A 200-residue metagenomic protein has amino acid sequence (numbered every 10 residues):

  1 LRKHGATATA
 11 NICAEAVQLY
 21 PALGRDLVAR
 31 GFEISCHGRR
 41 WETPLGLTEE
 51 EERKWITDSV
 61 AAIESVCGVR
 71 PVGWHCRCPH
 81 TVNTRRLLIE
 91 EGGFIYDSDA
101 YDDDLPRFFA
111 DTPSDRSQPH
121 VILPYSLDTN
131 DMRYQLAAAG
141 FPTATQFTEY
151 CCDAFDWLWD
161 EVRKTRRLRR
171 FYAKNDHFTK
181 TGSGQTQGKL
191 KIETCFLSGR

Functional and structural regions predicted by a protein language model:
L1-G73, R77-L127, T148-K174, T179-R200: Catalytic alpha-helical scaffold of carbohydrate-active enzymes acting on polysaccharides/glycoconjugates
R70-P71, L136-Q146: Surface-exposed cleft-lining segments at the edges of enzyme active sites
V121-F141: Glycine-rich, positively charged active-site loop/lid region within alpha/beta enzyme cores that binds and organizes
